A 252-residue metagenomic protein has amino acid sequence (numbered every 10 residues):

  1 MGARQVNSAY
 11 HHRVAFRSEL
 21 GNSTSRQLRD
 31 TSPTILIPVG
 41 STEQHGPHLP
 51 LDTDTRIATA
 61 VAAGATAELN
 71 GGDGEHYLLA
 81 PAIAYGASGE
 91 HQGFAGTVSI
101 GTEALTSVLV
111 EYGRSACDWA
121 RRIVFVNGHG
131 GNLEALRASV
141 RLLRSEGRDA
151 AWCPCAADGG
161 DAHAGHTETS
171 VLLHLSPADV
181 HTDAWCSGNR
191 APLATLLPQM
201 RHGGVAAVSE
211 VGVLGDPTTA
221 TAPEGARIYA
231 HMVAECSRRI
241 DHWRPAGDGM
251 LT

Functional and structural regions predicted by a protein language model:
G2-V126, G130-T252: Extended, histidine- and acidic-residue-enriched regions that form the cofactor-binding/catalytic faces
